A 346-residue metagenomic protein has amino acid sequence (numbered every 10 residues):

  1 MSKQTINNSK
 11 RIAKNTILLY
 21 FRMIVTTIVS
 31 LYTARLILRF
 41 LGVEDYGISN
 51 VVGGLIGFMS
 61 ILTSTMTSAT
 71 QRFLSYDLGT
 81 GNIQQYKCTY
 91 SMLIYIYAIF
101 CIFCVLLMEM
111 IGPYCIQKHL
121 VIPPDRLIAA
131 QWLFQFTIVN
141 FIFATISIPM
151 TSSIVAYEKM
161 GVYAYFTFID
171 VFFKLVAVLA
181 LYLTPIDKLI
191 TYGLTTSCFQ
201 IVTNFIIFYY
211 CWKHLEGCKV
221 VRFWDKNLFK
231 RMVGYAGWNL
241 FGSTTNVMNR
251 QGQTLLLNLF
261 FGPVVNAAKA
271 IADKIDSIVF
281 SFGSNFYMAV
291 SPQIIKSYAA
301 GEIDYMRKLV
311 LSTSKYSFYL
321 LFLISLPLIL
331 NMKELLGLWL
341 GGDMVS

Functional and structural regions predicted by a protein language model:
M1-I12, L189-G193, I207-R250, Q293 (+1 more regions): Interhelical loop/hinge segments that connect adjacent transmembrane helices in multipass membrane
R11-Y76, V105-E109, K174-L175, G234-V264: Signature of the first transmembrane helix
A13, I142-I169, L179, I190: Membrane-interface junctions at transmembrane-helix termini in multi-pass inner-membrane proteins
R22, A164-H214, G234-Y235, K269: Hydrophobic alpha-helical transmembrane segments
I37-F58, T89, L189-L194, L228-Y235 (+3 more regions): Interfacial/gating helices of multi-pass transporter permease domains
G47-T63, M92-I96, T195, I201 (+4 more regions): Alpha-helical transmembrane segments of polytopic membrane transporters and translocases
S64-T80, A156, L215-E216, D276-S314: Helix-loop junctions and terminal segments of transmembrane helices in multi-pass membrane transport/translocation
G112-F136, L328-S346: Interfacial segments at transmembrane-helix termini and the short loops linking adjacent helices
